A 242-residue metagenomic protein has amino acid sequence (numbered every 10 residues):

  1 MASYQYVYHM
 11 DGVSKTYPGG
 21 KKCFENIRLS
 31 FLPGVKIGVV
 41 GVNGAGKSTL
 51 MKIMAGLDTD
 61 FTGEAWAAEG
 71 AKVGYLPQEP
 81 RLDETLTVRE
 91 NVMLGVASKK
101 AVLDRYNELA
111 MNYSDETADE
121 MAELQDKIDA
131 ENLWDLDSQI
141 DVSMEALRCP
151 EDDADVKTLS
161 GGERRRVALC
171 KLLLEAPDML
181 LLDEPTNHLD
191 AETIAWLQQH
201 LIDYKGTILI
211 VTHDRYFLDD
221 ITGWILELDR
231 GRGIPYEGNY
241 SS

Functional and structural regions predicted by a protein language model:
M1-S241: ABC ATP-binding cassette signature C-motif
